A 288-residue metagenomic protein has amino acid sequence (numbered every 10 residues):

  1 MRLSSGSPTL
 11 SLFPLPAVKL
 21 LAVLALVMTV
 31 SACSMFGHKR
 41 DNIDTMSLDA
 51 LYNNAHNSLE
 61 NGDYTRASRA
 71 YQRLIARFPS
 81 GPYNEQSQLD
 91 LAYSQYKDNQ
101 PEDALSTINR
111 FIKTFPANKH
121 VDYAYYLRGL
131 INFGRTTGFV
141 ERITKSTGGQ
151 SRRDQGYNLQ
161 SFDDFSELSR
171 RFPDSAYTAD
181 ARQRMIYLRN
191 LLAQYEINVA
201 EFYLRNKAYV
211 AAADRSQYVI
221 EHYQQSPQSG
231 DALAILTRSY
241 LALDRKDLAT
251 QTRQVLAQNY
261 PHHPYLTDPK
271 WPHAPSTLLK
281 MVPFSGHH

Functional and structural regions predicted by a protein language model:
M1-C33: Sec-dependent bacterial lipoprotein signal peptides
R2, T29-H288: Acidic, polar-rich low-complexity tracts and alpha-helical solenoid repeat scaffolds
